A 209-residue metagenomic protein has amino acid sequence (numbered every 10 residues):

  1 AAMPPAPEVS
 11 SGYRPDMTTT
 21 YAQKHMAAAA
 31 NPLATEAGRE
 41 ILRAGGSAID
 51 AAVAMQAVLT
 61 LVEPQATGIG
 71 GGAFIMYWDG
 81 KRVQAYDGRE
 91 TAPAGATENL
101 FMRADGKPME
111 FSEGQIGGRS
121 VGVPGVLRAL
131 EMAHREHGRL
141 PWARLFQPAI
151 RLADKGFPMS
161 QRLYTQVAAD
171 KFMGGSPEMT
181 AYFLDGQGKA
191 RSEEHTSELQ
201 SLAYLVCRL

Functional and structural regions predicted by a protein language model:
A2-E36, E40, A48-I49, V53-E193 (+1 more regions): Noncatalytic scaffold domains of N-terminal-nucleophile
E198-L209: Positively charged, low-complexity/disordered segments
